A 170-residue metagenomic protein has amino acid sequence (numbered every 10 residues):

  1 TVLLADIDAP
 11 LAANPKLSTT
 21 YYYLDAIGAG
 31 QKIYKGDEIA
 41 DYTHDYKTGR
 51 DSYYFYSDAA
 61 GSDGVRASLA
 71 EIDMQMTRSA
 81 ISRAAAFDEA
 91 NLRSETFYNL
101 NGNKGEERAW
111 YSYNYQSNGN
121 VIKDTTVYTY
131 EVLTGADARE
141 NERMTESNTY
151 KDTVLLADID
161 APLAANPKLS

Functional and structural regions predicted by a protein language model:
T1-S170: Buried hydrophobic residues that stabilize the cores of well-folded domains
